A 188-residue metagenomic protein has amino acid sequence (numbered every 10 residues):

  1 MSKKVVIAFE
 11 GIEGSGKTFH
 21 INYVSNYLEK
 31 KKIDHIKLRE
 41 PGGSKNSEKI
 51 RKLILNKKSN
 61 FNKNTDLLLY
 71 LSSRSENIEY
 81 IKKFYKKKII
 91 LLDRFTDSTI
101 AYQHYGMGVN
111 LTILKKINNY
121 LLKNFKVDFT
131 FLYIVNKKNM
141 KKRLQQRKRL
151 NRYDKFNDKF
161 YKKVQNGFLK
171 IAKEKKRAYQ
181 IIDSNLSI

Functional and structural regions predicted by a protein language model:
S2, S25, K138-I188: NTP-dependent small-molecule kinase module
I7-F9: Hydrophobic anchor at the beta1->P-loop junction of P-loop NTPases
G14: Walker A (P-loop) phosphate-binding loop of P-loop NTPases
K17: Conserved lysine of the Walker
H20: Hydrophobic positions on the alpha1 helix immediately C-terminal to the Walker A/P-loop
I33, N124-F129, K175-A178: Short glycine-/polar-rich loops that comprise or flank the Walker A/P-loop and associated switch/sensor motifs
I33-L122: ATP-dependent small-molecule kinase phosphotransfer cores that center on conserved nucleotide phosphate-binding segments
L92-F95, T112, K123-Q145: Conserved phosphate-donor/acceptor-positioning beta-strand/loop module used by diverse small-molecule
